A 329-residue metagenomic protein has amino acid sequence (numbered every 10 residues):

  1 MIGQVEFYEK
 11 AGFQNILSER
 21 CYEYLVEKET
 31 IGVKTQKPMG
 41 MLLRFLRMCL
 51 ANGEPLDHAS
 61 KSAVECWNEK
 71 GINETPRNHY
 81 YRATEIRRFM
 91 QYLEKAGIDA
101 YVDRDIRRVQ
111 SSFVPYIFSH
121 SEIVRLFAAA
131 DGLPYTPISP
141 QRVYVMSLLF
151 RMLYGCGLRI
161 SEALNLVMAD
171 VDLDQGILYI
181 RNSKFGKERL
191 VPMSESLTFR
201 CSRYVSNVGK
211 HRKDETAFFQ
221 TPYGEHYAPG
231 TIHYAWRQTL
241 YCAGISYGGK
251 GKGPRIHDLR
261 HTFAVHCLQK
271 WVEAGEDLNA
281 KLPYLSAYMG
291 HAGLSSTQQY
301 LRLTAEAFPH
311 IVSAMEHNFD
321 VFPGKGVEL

Functional and structural regions predicted by a protein language model:
M1-L329: Conserved catalytic core of the tyrosine transesterase superfamily
